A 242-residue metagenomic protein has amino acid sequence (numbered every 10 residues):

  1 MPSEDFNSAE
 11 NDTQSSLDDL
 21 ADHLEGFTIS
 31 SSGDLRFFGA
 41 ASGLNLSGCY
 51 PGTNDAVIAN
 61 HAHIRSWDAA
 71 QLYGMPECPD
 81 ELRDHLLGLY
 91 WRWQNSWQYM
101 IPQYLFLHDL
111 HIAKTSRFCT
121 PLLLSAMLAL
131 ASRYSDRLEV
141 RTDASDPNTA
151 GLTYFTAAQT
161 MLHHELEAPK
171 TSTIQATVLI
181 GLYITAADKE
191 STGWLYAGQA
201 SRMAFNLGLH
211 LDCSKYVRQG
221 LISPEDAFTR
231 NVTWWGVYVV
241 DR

Functional and structural regions predicted by a protein language model:
M1-W93, L130: Intrinsically disordered, low-complexity activation-like regions
R65-Q71, E77, E81-R242: Acidic, Ser/Thr-rich, low-complexity intrinsically disordered regions in fungal proteins
